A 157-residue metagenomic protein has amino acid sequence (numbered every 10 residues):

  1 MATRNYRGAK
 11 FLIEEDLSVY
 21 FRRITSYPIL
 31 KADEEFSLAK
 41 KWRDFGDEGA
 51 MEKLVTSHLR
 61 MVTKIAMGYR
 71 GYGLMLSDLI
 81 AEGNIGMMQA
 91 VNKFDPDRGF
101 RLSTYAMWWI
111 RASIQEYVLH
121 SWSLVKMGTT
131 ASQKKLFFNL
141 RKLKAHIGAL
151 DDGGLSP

Functional and structural regions predicted by a protein language model:
A2-L150: Alpha-helical promoter-recognition and RNA polymerase-docking modules of transcription initiation factors, dominated by
G153: Active-site-adjacent loop/tail segments of enzyme domains
P157: Helix-turn-helix DNA-binding elements, focusing on the entry/boundary residues of the two helices that contact DNA
